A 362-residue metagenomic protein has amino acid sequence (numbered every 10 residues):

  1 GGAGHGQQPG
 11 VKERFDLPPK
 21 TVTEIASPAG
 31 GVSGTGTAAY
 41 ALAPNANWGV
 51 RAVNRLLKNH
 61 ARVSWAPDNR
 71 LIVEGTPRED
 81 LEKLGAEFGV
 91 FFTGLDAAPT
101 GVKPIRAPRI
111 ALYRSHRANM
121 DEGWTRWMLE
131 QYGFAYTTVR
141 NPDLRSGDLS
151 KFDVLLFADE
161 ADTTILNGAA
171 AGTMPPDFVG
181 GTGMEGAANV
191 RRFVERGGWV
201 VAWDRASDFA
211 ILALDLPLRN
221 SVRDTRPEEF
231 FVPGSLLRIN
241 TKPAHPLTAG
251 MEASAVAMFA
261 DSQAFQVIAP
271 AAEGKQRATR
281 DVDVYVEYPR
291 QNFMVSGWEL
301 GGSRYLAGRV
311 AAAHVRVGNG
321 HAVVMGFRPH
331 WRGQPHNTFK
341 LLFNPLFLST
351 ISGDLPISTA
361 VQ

Functional and structural regions predicted by a protein language model:
G1-Q362: Intrinsic-disorder/low-complexity accessory segments
